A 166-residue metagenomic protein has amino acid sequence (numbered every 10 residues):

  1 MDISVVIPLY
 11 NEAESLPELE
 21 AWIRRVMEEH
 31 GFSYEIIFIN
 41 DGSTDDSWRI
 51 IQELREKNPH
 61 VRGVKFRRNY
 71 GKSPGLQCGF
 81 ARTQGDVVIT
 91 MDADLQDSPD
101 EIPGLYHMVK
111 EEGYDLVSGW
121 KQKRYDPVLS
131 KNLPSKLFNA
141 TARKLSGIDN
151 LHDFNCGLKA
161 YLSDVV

Functional and structural regions predicted by a protein language model:
D2-S4, E35: Cell-envelope/extracellular polymer assembly enzymes that use nucleotide-activated donors
E12-M27: Short, well-formed alpha-helical segments that are part of the catalytic scaffolds of diverse glycosyltransferases
E14-E18, D45-L54: Acidic helix N-cap motif at the loop->helix transition within catalytic regions of sugar-transfer enzymes
E20, R24, F32-S43, V64-K65: Short beta-strand/loop segment that forms part of the nucleotide-sugar
N40-R49, L95-Q96: A conserved acidic beta->alpha catalytic loop
E53, R62-R68, K72-R82, P99-V166: Acceptor/aglycone-binding surface of glycosyltransferases and processive sugar-polymer synthases
F66, M91-A93: Catalytic metal- and UDP-sugar-binding loop of GT-A-like glycosyltransferases, i.e., residues flanking the conserved
V88: Short aromatic/hydrophobic "clamp" motif used to bind/position activated sugar donors
